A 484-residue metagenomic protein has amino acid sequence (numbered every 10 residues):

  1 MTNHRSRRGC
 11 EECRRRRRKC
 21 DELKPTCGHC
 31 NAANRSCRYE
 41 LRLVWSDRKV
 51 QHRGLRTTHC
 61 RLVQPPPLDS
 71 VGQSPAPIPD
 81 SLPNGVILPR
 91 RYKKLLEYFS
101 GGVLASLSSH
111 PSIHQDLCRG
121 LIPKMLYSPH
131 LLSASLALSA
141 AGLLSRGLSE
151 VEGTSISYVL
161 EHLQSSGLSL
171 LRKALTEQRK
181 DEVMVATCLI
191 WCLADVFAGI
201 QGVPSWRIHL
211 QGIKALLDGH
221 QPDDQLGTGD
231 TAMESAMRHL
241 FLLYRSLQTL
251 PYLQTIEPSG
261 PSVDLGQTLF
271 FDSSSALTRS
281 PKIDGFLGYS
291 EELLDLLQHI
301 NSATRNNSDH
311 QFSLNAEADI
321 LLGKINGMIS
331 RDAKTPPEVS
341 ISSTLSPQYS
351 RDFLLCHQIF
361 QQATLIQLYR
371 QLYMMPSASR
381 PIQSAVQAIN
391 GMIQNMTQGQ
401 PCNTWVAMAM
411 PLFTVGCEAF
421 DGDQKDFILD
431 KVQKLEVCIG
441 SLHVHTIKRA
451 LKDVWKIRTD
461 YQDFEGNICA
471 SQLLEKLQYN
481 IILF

Functional and structural regions predicted by a protein language model:
M1-H114, L121-K124, S128, G466-L483: Charge-rich, intrinsically disordered regulatory segments
N3, G153-L160, V203-W206, Q311-A318 (+2 more regions): Flexible, glycine- and charge-enriched loops at secondary-structure boundaries
C30, I366, L412: Hydrophobic, well-ordered secondary-structure elements that form the walls of internal hydrophobic environments
I78-S128, L132-D295, P337-F353, P381-N390 (+3 more regions): Intrinsically disordered, low-complexity acidic/Ser/Thr-rich segments used as protein-protein interaction/activation
G147-E150, S273-S379: C-terminal transactivation domains of fungal Zn(2)-Cys(6)
L170, L216-G219, M328, Y369 (+2 more regions): Residue position in alpha-helical solenoids
G202, M374-I382, A419-I428: Structural helix-adjacent loops and short alpha-helical linkers that scaffold large soluble proteins
T404-A409, D421-F484: C-terminal region signature
